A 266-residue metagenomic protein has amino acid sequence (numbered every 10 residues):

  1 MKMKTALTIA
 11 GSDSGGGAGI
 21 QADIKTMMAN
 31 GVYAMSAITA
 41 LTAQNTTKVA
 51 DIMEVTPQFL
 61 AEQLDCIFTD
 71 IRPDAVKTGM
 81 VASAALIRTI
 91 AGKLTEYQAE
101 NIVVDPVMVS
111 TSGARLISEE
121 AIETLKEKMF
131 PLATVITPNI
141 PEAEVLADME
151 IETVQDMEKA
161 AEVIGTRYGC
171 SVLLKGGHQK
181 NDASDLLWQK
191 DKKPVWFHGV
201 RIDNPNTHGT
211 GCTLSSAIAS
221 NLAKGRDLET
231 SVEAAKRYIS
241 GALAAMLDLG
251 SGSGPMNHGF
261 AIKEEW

Functional and structural regions predicted by a protein language model:
K2-T8, M28-T111: Conserved N-terminal subdomain of the carbohydrate kinase-like
I9-G15, P194-H208: Short pre-catalytic strand/loop immediately N-terminal to key active-site residues, enriched for Gly-Thr
G16-V32: N-terminal basic/disordered segments at the start of proteins
Q21, E144-V145, N204-L228: Short, small-residue alpha-helix embedded
G31-M35, V195, N221-A234: Phosphate-handling active-site elements
E54, E229-W266: Charged C-terminal helix
E119-P194: Conserved phosphate/ATP/ADP-binding segment of small-molecule kinases
